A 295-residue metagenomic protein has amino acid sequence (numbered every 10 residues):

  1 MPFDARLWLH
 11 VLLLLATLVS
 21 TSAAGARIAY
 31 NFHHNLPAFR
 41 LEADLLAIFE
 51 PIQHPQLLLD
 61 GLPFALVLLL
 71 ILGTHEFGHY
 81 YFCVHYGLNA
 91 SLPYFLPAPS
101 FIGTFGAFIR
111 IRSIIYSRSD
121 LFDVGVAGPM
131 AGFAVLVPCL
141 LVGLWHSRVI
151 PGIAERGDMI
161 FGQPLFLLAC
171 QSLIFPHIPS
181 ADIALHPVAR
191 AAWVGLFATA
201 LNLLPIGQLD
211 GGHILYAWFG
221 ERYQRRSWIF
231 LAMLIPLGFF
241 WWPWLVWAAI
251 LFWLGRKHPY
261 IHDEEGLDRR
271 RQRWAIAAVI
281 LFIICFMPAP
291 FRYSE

Functional and structural regions predicted by a protein language model:
M1-E295: Hydrophobic transmembrane alpha-helices and their immediate loop junctions in multi-pass integral membrane proteins
